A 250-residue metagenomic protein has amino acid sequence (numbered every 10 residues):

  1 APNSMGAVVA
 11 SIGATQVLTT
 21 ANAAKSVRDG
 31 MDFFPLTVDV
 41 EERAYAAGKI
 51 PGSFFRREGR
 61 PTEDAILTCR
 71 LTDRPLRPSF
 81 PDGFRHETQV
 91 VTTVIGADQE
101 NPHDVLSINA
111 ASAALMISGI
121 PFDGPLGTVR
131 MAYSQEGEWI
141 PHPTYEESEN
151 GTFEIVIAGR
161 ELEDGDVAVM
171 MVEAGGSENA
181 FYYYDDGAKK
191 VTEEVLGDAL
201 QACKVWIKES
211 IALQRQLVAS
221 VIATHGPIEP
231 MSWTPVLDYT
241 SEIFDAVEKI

Functional and structural regions predicted by a protein language model:
A1-P2, E149: A short catalytic or substrate-binding loop motif that flags glycine-/basic-rich loops and adjacent residues that bind
S4-Q89, V94-N101, A168, E173-A188 (+2 more regions): Glycine-rich, flexible beta-strand/loop modules in the N-terminal catalytic cores of phosphate-handling
A14, I108, L115: DPxDG-like acidic metal-binding loop motif
P51, F55-R57, L67, L71-T72 (+4 more regions): Small-residue-enriched alpha-helical segments and adjacent helix-cap loops that form tight helix-helix packing
N101-P102, C203: Short, aromatic/basic-enriched loop-to-helix "N-cap" motif that marks the start of an alpha-helix at regulatory
G119-I250: Mobile "lid/hinge" segments at catalytic clefts and subdomain interfaces of large enzymes
